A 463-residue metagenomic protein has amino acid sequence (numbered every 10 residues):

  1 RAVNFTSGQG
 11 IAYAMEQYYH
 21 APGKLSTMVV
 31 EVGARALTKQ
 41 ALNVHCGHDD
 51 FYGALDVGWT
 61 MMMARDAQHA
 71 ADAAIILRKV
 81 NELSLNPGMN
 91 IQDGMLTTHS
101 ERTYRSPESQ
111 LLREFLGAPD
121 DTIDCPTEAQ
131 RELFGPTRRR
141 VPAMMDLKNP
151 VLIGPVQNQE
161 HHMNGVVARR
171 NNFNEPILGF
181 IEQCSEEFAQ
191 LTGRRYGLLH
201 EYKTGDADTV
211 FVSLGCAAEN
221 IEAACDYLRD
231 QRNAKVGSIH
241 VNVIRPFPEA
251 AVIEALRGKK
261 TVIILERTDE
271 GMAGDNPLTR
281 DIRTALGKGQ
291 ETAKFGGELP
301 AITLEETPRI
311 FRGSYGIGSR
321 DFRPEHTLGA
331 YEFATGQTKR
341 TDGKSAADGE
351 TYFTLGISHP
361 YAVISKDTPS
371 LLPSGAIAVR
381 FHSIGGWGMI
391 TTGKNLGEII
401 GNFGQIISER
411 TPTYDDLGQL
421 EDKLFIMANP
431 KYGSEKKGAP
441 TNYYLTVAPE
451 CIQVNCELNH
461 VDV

Functional and structural regions predicted by a protein language model:
R1-Y13, K24-V32, M63-R65, G88 (+3 more regions): A short, small-residue-rich loop immediately preceding and capping a beta-strand
N4-G10, V32-A34, M62-Q68, L214-G215 (+5 more regions): Active-site nucleophile and cofactor-binding loops and adjacent substrate-binding regions of central metabolic enzymes
A14-Y18, K39-H45, D72-I76, H99-Q110 (+8 more regions): Short acidic, glycine/serine/threonine-rich loops at helix termini
K24-L37, L112-D121: A glycine-rich helix N-cap at a beta->alpha junction
V44-G94, S106, F115-C125, E306-Y315: Conserved thiamine diphosphate
G88-H200: Conformationally flexible catalytic loops at phosphate/diphosphate-handling active centers
E187, L191, V212-I239, G375-H460: Anionic-ligand anchoring segments at beta-strand to alpha-helix junctions in alpha/beta enzyme folds, i.e., glycine
I263-T368, G385: Peripheral docking tails and interdomain loops at the edges of cofactor- or intermediate-handling domains
